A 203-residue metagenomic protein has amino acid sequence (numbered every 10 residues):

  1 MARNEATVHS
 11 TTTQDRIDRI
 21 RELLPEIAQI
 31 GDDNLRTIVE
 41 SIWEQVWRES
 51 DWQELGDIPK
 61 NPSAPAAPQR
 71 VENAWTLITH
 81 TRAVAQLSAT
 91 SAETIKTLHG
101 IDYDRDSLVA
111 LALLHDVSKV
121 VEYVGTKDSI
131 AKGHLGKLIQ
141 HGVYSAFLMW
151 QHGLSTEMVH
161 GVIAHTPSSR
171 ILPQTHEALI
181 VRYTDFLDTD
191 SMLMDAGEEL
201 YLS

Functional and structural regions predicted by a protein language model:
M1-A2, S203: Short intrinsically disordered terminal tails
A2-A131: Acidic/His-rich, divalent-metal-binding segments that scaffold phosphate/diphosphate chemistry
H80, H115, H141, H165-T166: Histidine-centered active-site/metal-ligand motif
V84-L87, L138-H152: An active-site-proximal "capping" alpha-helix that borders the catalytic cofactor pocket
Y103-V109, A146-W150, L154-S203: Histidine/acidic-rich helix-loop-helix segments that form or flank divalent-metal centers in metalloenzyme catalytic
K119, G136-I139: Active-site-proximal loop/helix of nucleotide/amide-processing enzymes and allied scaffolds
K127-K132, H141-S145, H165: Short, local alpha-helical segments
A131-K137, L200-S203: A short alpha/beta connector and helix-capping loop motif
